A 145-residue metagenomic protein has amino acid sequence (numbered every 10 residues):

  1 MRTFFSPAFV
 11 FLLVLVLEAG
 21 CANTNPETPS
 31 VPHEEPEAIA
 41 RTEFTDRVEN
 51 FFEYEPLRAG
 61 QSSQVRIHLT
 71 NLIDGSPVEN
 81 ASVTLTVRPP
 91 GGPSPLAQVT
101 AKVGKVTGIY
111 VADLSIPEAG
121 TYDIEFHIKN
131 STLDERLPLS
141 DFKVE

Functional and structural regions predicted by a protein language model:
M1-A19: Sec-dependent bacterial lipoprotein signal peptides
A19-E145: Intrinsically disordered, low-complexity terminal tails/loops enriched in metal-binding residues
